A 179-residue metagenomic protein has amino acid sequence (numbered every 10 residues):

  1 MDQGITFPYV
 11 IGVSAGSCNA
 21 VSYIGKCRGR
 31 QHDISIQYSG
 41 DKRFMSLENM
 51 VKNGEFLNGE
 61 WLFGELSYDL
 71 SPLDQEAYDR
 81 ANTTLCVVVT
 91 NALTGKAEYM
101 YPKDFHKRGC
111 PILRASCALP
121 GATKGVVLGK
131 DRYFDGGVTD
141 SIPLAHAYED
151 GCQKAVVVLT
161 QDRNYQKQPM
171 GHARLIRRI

Functional and structural regions predicted by a protein language model:
M1-D69, Y101-A115, L159, R163-H172: Patatin-like phospholipase
F63, Q75-Y78, L144: Short amphipathic alpha-helical segments and helix-helix/interface helices
L70-T84: A short alpha-helix-loop-beta-strand transition element characteristic of N-terminal alpha/beta dinucleotide-binding
N82-R178: Active-site gating loop/helix substructures
